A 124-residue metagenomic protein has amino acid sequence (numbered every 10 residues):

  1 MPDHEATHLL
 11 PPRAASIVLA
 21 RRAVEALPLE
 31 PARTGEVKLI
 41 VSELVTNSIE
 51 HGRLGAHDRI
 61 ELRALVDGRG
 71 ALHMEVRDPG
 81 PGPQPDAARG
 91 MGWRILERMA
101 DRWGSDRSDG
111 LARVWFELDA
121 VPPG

Functional and structural regions predicted by a protein language model:
M1-T7, I49-G124: Conserved beta-strand-loop-beta-strand hairpin that lines the nucleotide-binding pocket of ATP/GTP-utilizing enzymes
L10-S16: A short beta-loop-alpha structural element at the N-terminal edge of CoA-dependent acyl/N-acetyltransferase catalytic
I17-S42, A87: Conserved short strand/loop->alpha-helix "switch" segment adjacent to the catalytic nucleotide/phosphoryl-transfer site
S42, T46, E50: Short alpha-helix lining the ATP-binding pocket of the histidine-kinase-like ATPase
